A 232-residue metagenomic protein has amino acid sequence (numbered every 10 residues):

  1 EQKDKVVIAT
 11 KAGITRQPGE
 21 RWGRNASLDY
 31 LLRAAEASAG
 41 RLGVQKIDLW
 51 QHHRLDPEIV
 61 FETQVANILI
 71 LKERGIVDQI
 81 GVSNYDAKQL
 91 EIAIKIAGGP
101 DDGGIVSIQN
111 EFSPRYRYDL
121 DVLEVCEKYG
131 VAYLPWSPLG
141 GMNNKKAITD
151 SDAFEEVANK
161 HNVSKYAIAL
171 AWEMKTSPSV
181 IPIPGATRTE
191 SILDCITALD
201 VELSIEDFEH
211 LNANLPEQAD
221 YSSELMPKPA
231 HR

Functional and structural regions predicted by a protein language model:
E1-Q2, A35-G40, D121-V125: Short amphipathic alpha-helices and their capping/turn segments at secondary-structure boundaries
E1-T10, I70-G75: Alpha-helix-loop-beta-strand connector modules within alpha/beta enzyme cores
D4-A26: Structural motif corresponding to the early beta-alpha repeats
P18-D29, H53-I59: Active-site mouth loops of central-metabolism enzymes
A26-L42, L90-E91: Short, acidic/polar
A39-V60: Active-site groove signature of glycoside hydrolases
L55-S223, K228-R232: Beta/alpha (TIM)-barrel catalytic core signal, keyed to glycine-rich beta->alpha loops juxtaposed to Asp/Glu that bind
